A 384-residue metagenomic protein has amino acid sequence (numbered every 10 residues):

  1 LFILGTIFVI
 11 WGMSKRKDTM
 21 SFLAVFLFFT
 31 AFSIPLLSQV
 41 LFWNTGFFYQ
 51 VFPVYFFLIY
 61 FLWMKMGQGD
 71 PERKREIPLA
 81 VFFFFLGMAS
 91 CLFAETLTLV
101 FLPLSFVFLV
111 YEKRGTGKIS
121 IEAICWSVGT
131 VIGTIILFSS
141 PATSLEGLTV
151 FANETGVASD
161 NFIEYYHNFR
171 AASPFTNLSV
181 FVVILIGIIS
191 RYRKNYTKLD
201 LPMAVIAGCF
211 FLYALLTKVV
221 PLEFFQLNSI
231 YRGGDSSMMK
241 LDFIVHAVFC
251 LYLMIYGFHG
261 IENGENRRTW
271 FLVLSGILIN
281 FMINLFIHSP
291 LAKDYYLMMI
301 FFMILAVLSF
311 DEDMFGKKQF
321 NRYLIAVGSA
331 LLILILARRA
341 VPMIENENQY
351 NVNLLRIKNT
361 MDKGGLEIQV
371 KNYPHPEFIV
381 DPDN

Functional and structural regions predicted by a protein language model:
L1, N44, M88, E95-G257 (+1 more regions): Transmembrane catalytic cores of multi-pass membrane glycosyltransferases and polysaccharide-assembly enzymes
L1-F29, L41-F48, F52, I77 (+7 more regions): Short, surface-exposed loop/strand segments
L1-S21, K118-I119, A123, K318-N384: Intrinsically disordered, polar/acidic, low-complexity terminal segments
F2-I10, F56-Q68, L102-V110, F181-I188 (+3 more regions): Transmembrane alpha-helical segments
F22-A31, I124-T130, T197-P221, N263-L285: Transmembrane alpha-helix segments characteristic of polytopic inner-membrane glycan-assembly/cell-envelope
F22-K65, S236-L253, I279-V307: Membrane-interface micro-motifs in multi-pass membrane enzymes
M66-M88, K118-C125: Short hydrophobic alpha-helices at membrane interfaces in multi-pass membrane enzymes
I77-V81, M203-G208, H246-F249, H259-L278 (+1 more regions): Signature aromatic-anchored transmembrane alpha helix within multi-pass, membrane-resident enzymes that catalyze glycan
